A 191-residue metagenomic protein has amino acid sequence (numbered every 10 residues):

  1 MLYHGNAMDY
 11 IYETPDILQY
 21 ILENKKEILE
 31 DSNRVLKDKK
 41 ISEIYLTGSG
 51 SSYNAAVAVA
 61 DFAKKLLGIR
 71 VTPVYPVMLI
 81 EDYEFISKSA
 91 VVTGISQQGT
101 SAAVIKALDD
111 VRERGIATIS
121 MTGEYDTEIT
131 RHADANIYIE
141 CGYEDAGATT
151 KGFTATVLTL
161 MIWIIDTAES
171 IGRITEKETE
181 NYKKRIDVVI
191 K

Functional and structural regions predicted by a protein language model:
M1-S42: An N-terminal, well-structured beta->alpha segment
I28, K37-V188: Glycine-rich phosphate-binding loops that contact phosphosugars or nucleotide phosphates
K191: Pyridoxal 5′-phosphate
